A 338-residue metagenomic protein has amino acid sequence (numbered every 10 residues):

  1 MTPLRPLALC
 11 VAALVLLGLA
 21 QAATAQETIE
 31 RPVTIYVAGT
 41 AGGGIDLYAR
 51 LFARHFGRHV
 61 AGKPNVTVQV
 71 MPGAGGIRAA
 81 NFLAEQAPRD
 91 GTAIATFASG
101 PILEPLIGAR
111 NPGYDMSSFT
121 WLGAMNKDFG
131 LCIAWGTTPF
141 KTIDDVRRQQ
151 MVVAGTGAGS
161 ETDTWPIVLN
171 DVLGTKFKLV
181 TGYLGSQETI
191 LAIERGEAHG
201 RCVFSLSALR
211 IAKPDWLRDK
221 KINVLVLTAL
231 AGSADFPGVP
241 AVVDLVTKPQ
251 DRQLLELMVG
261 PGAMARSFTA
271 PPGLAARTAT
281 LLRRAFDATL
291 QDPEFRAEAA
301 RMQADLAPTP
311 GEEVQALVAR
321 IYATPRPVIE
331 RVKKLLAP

Functional and structural regions predicted by a protein language model:
A8-L19: Bacterial N-terminal signal peptides
L19-A25: Sec/Tat signal peptide C-region and signal peptidase I cleavage site
A25-G123, Q150, E161-T162, D171-C202 (+5 more regions): N-terminal (or domain-start) structured segment
T40-G42, S99, G130, W135-F140 (+5 more regions): Short coil/turn segments
I102-R110, A124-T138, V168-V172, A263-T269: Periplasmic solute-binding protein
M116-G157: A conserved helix-loop-strand patch within extracytoplasmic ligand-binding domains of the periplasmic binding
K127, I211-L290, A337: C-terminal lobe and pocket-closing loops of periplasmic/extracytoplasmic Venus-flytrap solute-binding proteins
A229-L230, V242, R296-L317: Mature extracytoplasmic/periplasmic domains
